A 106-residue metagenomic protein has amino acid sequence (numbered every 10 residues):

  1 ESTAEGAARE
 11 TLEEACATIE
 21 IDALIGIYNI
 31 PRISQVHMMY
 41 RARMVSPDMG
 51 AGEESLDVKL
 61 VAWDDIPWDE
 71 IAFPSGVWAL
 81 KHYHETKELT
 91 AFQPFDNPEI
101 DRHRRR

Functional and structural regions predicted by a protein language model:
E1-H82, T86-Q93, H103-R106: Unchanged
E99-I100: N-terminal topogenic membrane-targeting module
